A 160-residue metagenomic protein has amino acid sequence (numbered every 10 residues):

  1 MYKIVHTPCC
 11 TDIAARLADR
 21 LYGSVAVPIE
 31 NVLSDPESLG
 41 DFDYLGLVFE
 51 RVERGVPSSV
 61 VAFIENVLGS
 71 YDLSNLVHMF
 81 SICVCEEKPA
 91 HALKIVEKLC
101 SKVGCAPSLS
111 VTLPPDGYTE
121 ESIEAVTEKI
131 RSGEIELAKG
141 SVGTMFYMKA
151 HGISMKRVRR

Functional and structural regions predicted by a protein language model:
M1-R160: FMN-binding flavodoxin-like domain, especially the glycine-rich phosphate-binding loop
